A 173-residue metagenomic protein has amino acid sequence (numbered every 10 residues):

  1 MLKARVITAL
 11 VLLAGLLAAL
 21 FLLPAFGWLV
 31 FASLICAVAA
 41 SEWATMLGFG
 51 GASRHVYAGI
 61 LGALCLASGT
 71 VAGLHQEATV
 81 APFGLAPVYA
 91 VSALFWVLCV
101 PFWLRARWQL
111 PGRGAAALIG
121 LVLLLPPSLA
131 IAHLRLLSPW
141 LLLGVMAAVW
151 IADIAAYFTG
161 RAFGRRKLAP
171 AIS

Functional and structural regions predicted by a protein language model:
L2-S173: Membrane-embedded alpha-helical bundles of polytopic integral membrane proteins
